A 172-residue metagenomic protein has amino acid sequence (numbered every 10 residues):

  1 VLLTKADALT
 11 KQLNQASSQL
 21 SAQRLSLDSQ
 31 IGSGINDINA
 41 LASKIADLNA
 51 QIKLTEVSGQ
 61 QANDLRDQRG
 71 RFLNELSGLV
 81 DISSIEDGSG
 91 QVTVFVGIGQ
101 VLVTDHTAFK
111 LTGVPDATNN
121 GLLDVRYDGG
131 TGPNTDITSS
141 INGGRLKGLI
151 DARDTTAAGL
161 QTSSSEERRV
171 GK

Functional and structural regions predicted by a protein language model:
L2-T4, G32, N36, N63-D67: Short, charged, amphipathic alpha-helical segments
L3, S17, S21-R24, D28 (+3 more regions): A near-ubiquitous, low-amplitude feature marking generic local secondary-structure context
A6-I52, K147: Long, non-coiled-coil amphipathic alpha-helical linker/lever segments that couple catalytic cores to other domains
K44-D47, Q51-R169: Phosphate-proximal small/polar/acidic motifs at interfaces that engage nucleotide phosphates, polyphosphates
